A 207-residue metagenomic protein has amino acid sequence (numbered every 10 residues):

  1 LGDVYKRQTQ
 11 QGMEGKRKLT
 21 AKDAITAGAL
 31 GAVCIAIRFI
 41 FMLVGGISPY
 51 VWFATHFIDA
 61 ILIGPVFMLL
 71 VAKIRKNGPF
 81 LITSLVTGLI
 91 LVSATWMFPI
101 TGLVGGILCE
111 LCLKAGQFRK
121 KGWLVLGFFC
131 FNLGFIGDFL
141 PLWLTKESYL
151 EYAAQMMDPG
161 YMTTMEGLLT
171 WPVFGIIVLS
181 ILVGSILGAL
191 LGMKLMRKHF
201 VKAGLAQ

Functional and structural regions predicted by a protein language model:
L1-Y5: Short, small-residue-biased leader/transition segments that mark boundaries at the very start of proteins
G12-E14, M196-Q207: Short, charged juxtamembrane terminal tails flanking transmembrane helices
E14-G78: Hydrophobic transmembrane alpha-helices
A24-G28, F57-I58, F80-L85, P99-L103 (+3 more regions): Hydrophobic alpha-helical transmembrane segments
L30, A36, L103-F139, A189: Short helix-perturbing small/polar motifs within transmembrane alpha-helices
I37-M42, G46, V71, R75 (+7 more regions): Membrane-water interface at transmembrane helix exits
F53-C112: Alpha-helical membrane segments and adjacent membrane-interface helices in multi-pass membrane proteins
L124-V201: Membrane-embedded alpha-helical hairpins and interfacial helices in multi-pass inner-membrane proteins
